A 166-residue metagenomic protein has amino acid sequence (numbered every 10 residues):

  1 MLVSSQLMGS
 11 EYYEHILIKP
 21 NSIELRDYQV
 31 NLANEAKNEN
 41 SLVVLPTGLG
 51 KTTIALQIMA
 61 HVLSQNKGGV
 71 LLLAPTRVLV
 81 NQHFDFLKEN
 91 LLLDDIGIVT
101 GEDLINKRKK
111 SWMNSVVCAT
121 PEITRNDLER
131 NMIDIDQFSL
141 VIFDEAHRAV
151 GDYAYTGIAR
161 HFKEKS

Functional and structural regions predicted by a protein language model:
M1-S166: N-terminal helicase ATP-binding lobe
